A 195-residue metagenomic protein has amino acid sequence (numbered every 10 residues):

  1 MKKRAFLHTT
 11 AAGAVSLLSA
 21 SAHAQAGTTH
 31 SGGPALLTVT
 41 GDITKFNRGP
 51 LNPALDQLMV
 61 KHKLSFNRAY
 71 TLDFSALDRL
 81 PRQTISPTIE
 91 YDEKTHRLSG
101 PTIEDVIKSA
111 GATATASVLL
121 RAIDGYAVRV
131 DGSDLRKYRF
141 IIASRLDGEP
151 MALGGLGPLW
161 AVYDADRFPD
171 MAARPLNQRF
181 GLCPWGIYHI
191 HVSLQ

Functional and structural regions predicted by a protein language model:
A5-A24: N-terminal export signals
T9, H23-Q195: N-terminal intrinsically disordered, low-complexity segments enriched in P/E/S/T
